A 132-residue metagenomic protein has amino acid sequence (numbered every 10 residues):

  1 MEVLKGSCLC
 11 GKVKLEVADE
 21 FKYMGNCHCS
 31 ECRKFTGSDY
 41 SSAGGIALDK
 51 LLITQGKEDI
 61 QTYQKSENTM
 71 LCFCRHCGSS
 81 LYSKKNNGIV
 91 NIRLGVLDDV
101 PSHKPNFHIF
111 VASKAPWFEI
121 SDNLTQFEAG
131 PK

Functional and structural regions predicted by a protein language model:
M1-K132: A short Gly-Trp-Pro
